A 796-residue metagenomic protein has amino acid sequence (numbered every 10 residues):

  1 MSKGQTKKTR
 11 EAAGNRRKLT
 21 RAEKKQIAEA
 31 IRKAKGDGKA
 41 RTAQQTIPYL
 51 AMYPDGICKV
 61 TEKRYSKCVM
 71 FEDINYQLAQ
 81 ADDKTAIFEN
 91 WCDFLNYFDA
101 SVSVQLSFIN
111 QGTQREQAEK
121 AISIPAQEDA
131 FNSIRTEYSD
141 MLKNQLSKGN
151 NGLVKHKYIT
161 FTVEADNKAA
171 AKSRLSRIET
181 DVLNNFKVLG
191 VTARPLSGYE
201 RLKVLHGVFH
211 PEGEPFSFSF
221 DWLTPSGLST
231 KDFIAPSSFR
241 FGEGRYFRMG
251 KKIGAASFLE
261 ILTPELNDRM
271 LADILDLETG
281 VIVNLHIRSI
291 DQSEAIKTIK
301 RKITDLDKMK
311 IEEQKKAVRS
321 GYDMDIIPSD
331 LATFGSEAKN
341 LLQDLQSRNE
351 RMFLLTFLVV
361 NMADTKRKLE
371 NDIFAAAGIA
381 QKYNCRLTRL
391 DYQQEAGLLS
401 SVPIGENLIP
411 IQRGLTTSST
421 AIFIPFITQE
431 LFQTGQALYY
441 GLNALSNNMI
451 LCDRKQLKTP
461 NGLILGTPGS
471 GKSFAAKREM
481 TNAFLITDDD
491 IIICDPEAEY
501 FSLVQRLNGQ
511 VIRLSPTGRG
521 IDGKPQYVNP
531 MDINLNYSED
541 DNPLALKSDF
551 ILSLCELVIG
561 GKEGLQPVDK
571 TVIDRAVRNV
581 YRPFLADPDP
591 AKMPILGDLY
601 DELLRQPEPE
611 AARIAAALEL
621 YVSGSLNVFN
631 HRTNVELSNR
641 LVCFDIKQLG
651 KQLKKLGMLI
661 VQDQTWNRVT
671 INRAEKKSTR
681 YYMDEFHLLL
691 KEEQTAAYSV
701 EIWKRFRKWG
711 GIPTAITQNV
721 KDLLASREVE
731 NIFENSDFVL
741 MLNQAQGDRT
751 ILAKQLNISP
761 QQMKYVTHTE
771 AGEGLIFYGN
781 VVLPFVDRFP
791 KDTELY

Functional and structural regions predicted by a protein language model:
S2-F426: Extended, folded cores of ATP/NTP-driven motor/assembly subunits in large transport and secretion machines
I74, A81-A100, S107, Q111 (+11 more regions): P-loop NTPase motor domains
I464: Hydrophobic anchor at the beta1->P-loop junction of P-loop NTPases
K472: Conserved lysine of the Walker
A475: Hydrophobic positions on the alpha1 helix immediately C-terminal to the Walker A/P-loop
N482-I492, L507: Post-Walker A helix-loop "phosphate-sensing" segment adjacent to the P-loop in P-loop NTPases
R513-G518, F738-G747: Conserved AAA+ ATPase "SRH/arginine-finger" region at the nucleotide-binding site
L756-Y796: Conserved P-loop NTPase
